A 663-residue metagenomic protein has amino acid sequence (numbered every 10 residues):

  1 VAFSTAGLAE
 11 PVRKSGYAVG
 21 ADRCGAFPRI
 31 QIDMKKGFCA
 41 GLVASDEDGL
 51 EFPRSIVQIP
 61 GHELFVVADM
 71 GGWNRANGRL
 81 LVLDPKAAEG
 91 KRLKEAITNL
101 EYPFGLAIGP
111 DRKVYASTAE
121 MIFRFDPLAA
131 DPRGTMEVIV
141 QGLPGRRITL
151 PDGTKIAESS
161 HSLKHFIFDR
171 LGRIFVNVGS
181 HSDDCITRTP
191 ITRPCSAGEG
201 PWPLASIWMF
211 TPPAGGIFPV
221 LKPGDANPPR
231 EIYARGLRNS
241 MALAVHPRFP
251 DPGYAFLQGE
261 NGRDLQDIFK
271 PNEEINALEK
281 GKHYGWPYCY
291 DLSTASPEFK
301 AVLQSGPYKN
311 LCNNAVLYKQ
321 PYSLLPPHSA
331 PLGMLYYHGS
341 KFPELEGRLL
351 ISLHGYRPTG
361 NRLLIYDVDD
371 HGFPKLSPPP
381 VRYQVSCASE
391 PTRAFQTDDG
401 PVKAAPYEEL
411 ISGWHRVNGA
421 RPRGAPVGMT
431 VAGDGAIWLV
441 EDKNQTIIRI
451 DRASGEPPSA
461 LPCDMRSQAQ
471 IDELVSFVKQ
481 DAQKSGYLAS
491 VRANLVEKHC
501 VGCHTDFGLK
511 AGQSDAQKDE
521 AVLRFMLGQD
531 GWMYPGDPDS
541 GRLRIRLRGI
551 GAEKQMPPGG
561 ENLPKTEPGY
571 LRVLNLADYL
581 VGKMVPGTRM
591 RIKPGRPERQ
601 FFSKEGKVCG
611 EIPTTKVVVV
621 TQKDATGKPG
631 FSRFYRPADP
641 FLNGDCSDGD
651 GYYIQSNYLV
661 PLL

Functional and structural regions predicted by a protein language model:
E10-K36, L163, S180-E231, R235-E409 (+4 more regions): Beta-propeller domain segments
A44, R54-V57, A107, I167 (+3 more regions): Conserved beta-strand position repeated across blades of beta-propeller domains
A44-D48, K94-E101, V140-P144, T154-E158 (+4 more regions): Surface loop/turn motifs at the tips and blade-to-blade linkers of beta-strand repeat domains
L64-A68, K113-A116, R173-N177, A255-G259 (+3 more regions): Conserved beta-propeller blade signature
I97-T98, Y102-P103, A119-F168: Asp-box/WD-like beta-propeller blade repeats and closely related beta-sheet repeat scaffolds
E456-M584: Aromatic- and Gly/Pro-enriched helix-to-coil junctions and flexible linker segments
P586-K628, A638-N643: Beta-loop motif signature
R636-L663: Boundary regions of SH3-family modules and the immediately adjacent low-complexity/disordered segments in eukaryotic
